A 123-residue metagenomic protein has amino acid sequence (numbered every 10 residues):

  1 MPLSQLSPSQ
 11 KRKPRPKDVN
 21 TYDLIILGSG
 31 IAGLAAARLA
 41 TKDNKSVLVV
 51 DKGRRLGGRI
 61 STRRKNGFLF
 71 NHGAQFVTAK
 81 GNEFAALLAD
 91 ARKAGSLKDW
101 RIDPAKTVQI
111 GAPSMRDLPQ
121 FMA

Functional and structural regions predicted by a protein language model:
L3-Q5: Compositionally biased, low-complexity segments
R15-A32: Beta1/beta-strand and adjacent pyrophosphate-binding region of the FAD-binding site in flavoprotein oxidoreductases
I25, T41-K65: Glycine-rich FAD pyrophosphate-binding loop
I31-A32, R55, Q75: Short, solvent-exposed loop/turn segments at secondary-structure junctions
A35-K45, M122: A short, Lys/Arg-enriched amphipathic alpha-helix followed by its capping loop at the start of a domain
T62-D99: N-terminal FAD cofactor-binding segment of flavoenzymes
F76-N82, L97, R101-A123: Short beta-strand to alpha-helix junction loop
